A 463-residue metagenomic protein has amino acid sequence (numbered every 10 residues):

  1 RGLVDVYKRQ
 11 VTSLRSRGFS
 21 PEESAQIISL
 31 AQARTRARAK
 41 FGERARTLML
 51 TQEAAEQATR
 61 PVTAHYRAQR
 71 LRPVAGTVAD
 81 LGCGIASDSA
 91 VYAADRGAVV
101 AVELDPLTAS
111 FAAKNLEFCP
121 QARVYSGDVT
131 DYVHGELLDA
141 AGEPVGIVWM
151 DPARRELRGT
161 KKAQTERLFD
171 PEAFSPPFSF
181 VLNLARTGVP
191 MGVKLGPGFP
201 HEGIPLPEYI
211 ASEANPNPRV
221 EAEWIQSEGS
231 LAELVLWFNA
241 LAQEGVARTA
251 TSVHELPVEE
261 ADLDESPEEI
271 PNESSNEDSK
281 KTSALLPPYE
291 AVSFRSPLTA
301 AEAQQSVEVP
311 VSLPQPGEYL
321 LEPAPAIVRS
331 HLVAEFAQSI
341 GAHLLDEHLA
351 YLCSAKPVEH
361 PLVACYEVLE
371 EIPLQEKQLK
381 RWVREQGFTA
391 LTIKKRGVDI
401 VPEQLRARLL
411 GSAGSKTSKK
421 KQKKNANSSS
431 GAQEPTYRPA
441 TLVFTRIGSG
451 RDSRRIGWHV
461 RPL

Functional and structural regions predicted by a protein language model:
R1, S13, W149, R154-G414 (+1 more regions): Class I S-adenosyl-L-methionine
G2-Y7: Short, small-residue-biased leader/transition segments that mark boundaries at the very start of proteins
K8-E43: N-terminal, Lys/Arg-enriched amphipathic/low-complexity engagement segments that precede the first folded domain
Q32-P73: Class I SAM-dependent transferase core
A75-G84: Conserved class I S-adenosyl-L-methionine
I85-G97: Conserved SAM-binding loop of SAM-dependent methyltransferases across substrates and taxa, primarily the Class I
A98-E103: Conserved SAM-binding motif I beta-strand of class I
L104-P144: S-adenosyl-L-methionine
